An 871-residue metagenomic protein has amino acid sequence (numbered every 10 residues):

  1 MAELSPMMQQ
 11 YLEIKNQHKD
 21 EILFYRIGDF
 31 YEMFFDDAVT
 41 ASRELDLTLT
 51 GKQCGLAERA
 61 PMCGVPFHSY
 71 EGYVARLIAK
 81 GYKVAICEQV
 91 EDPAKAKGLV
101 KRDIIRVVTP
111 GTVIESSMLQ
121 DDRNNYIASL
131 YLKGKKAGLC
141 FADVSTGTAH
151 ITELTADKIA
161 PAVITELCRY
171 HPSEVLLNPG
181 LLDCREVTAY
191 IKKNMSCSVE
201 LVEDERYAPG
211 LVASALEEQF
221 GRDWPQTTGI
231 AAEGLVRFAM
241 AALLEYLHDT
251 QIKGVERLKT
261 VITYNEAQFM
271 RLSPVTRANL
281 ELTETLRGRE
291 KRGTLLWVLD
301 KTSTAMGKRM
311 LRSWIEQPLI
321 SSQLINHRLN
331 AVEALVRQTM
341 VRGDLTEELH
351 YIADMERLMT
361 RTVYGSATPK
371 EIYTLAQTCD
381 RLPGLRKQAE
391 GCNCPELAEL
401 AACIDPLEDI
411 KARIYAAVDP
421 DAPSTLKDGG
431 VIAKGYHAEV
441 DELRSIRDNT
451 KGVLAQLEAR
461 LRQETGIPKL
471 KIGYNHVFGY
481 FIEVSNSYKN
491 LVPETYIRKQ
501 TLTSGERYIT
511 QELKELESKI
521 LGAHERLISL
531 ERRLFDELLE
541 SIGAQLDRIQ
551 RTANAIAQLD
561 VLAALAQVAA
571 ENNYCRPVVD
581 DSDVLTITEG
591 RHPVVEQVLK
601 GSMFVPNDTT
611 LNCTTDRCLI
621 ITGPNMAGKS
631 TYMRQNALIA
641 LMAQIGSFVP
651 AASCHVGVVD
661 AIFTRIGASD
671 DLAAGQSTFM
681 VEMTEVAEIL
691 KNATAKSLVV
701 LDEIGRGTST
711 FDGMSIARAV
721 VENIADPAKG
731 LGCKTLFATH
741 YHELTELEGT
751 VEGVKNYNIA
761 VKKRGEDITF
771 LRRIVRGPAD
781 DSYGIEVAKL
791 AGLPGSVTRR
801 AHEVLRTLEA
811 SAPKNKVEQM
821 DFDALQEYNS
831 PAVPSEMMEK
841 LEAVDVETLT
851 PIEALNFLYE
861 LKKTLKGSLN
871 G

Functional and structural regions predicted by a protein language model:
M1-A2, Q9-E13, D20, L539 (+4 more regions): Conserved phosphate-binding elements of NTP-dependent enzyme cores
M1-A334, H350, D354-V363, A367-A459 (+1 more regions): Charged catalytic and DNA/RNA-contacting regions of genome-maintenance and nucleic-acid-processing enzymes
L4-M8, F24, F35, G64-V74 (+31 more regions): Amphipathic alpha-helical transducer elements in NTP-driven molecular machines
F35-A38, E233, S303-T304, R309-W314 (+6 more regions): ATPase nucleotide-binding head domains, primarily ABC-like/P-loop NTPase cores
Y364, T368, T378-R381, E399 (+3 more regions): Charged, surface-exposed helical/loop "interaction arms" that form contiguous linear patches used for dimerization
A455, R462-N486: Extended, charged helical/alpha-beta scaffold domains that provide interaction surfaces
N475, E842-G871: Terminal-proximal interaction/regulatory segments of ATP-powered molecular machines
L502, E506-E540: Extended, charged coiled-coil "arm/hinge" scaffolds of SMC/Rad50-like chromosome-maintenance ATPases and other large
